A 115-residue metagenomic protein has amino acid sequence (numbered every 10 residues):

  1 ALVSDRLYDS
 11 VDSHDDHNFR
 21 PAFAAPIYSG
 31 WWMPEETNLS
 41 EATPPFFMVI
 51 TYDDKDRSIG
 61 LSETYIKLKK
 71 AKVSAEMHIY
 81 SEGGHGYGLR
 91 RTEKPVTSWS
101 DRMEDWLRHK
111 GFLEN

Functional and structural regions predicted by a protein language model:
A1-A42: Primarily recognizes the serine-hydrolase "nucleophile elbow" in alpha/beta-hydrolase and SGNH/GDSL folds
N18, S58, T97-S100: Non-membrane alpha-helical structural segments and their capping/turn regions in soluble enzymes
A25-Y28, V49, Y80-S81: Alpha/beta-hydrolase-fold catalytic nucleophile elbow
A42, F47-I50: Short beta-strand/loop motif that positions the catalytic acidic residue of the alpha/beta-hydrolase fold
Y52-K55, E82-G84: Acidic beta-to-alpha connecting loop that harbors the catalytic carboxylate
K55-E63: Conserved alpha/beta-hydrolase "acid-adjacent" motif
K69-N115: C-terminal catalytic histidine-bearing segment of alpha/beta-hydrolase fold enzymes
